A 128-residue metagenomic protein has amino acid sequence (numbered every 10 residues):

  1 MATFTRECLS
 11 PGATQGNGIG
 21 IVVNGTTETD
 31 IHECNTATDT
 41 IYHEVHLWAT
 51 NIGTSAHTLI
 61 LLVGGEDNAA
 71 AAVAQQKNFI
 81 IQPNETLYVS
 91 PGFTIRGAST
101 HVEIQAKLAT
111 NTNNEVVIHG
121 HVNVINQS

Functional and structural regions predicted by a protein language model:
M1-T40, L108-S128: C-terminal interaction-tip segments
D39-H46, S99-H101: Short, solvent-exposed loop/turn segments enriched in Ser/Thr/Gly
T50-T54: Short solvent-exposed strand-capping/beta-turn motif centered on an Asx-Ser/Thr pair
S55-L59: Short acidic, Gly/Pro-enriched loop/turn segments at secondary-structure junctions
I60-G64, H119-H121: Beta-strand signatures of extracellular beta-sandwich domains
V63-D67, L108-T110: Short acidic, glycine-rich loop/turn motifs
E66-E103: Intrinsically disordered, low-complexity Pro/Gly/Ser/Thr-rich segments with frequent PxxP/GP/PP motifs and embedded
